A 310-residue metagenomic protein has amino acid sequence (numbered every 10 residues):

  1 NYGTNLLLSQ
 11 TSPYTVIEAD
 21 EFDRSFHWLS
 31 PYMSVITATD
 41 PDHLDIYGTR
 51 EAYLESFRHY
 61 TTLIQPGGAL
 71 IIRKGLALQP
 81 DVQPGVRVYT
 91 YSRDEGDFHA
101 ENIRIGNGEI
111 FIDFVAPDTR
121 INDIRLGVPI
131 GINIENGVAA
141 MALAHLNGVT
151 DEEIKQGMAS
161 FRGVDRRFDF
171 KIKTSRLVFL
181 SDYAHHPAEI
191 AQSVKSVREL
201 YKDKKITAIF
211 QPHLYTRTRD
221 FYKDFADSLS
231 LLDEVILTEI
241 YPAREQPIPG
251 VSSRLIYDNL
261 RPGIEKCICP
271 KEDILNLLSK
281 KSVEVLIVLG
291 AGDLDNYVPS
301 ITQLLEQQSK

Functional and structural regions predicted by a protein language model:
N1-Y2, Y14-D20, E51-E55, R93 (+3 more regions): Short gly/ser/thr-rich secondary-structure transition/capping motifs
L8-T11: Conserved motor-coupling elements within RecA-like helicase/translocase cores
P13-F22, F179-H185: Switch II (G3) loop of P-loop NTPases
S30-D40, D203-A208: Inter-motif core of Ras-like GTPase G domains
M33-V178, R254-E265, S279-K281: Acidic, Mg2+-coordinating active-site environments of NTP-dependent enzymes
S34, I72, A208-F210, L237 (+1 more regions): Structural beta-sheet core signal
V164, A188, K195-G263, D293: Active-site beta-alpha connecting loops in nucleotide-dependent enzymes
D273-L304: A glycine-rich beta-strand to alpha-helix segment that forms a phosphate/ribose-binding loop at ligand/cofactor sites
